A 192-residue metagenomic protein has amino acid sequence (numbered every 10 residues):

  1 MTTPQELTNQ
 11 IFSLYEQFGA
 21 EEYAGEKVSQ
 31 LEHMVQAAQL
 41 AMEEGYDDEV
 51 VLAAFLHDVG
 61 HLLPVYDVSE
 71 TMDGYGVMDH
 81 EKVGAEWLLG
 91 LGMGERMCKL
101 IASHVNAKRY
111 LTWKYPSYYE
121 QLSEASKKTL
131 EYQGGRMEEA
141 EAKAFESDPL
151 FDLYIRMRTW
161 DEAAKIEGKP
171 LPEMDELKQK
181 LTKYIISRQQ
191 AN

Functional and structural regions predicted by a protein language model:
M1-E16: Acidic, glycine/proline-rich low-complexity segments that act as flexible tails and inter-domain linkers
Q5-T8, G94, M174: Alpha-helix initiation and N-capping motif
F12-V35, G60-T71: Active-site flanking loop/helix segments enriched in acidic
L14-F18, W87, L100, W160 (+2 more regions): Residues that form generic nucleotide/phosphate-binding pockets
Q30, V77, P170: Aromatic-acidic/polar surface patches that form glycan- and anion
A41-T159: Divalent metal-dependent catalytic cores for phosphoryl transfer on phosphate-bearing substrates
A163-N192: Charged phosphate-binding loop/patch that engages nucleotide di/tri-phosphates or the phosphate backbone of nucleic
